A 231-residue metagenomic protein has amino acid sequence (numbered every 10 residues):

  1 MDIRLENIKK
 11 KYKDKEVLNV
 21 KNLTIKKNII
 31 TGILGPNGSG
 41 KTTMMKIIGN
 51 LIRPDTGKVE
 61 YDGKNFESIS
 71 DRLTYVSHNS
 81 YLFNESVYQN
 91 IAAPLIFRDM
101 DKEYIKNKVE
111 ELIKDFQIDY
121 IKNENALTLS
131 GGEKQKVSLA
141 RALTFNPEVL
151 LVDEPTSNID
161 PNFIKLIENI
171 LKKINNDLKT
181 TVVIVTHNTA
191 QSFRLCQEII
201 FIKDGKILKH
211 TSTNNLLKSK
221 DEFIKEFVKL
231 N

Functional and structural regions predicted by a protein language model:
L34-P36: The feature captures the beta-strand-to-loop junction immediately N-terminal to the Walker
G49: Helix-to-loop junction immediately C-terminal to a conserved catalytic motif
G57-I69: Conserved ABC transporter NBD signature motif
E103-I121: Conserved ABC ATPase "signature" region
N125-L129, E133: Conserved ABC ATPase signature
L150-D153: Catalytic Walker B motif of ABC-type/P-loop ATPase nucleotide-binding domains
S192-R194: A short, surface-exposed alpha-helical micro-motif characterized by mixed small hydrophobic and charged/polar residues
